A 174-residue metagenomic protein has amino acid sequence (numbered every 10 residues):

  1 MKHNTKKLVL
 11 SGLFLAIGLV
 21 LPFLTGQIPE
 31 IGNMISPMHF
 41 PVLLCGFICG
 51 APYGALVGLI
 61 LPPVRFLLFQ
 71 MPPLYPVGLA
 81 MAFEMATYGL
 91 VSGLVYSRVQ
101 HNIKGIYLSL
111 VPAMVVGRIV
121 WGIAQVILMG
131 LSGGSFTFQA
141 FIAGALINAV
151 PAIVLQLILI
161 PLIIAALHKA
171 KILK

Functional and structural regions predicted by a protein language model:
M1-I48, P52-L56: Hydrophobic transmembrane alpha-helices
L10, F14-G18, V42, G46 (+9 more regions): Alpha-helical transmembrane segments in multi-pass membrane proteins
V20-P37, I60-V95, M129, Q139: Interfacial aromatic-anchored transmembrane helix boundaries in multi-pass membrane proteins
Q27-G32, Q70-L79, V99-K174: Membrane-embedded alpha-helical hairpins and interfacial helices in multi-pass inner-membrane proteins
F40-L43, P62, F66, M85 (+5 more regions): Hydrophobic transmembrane alpha-helices of multi-pass small-molecule transporters
G54, G58, I127-G130: A cytosolic-side transmembrane-helix exit/cap motif
